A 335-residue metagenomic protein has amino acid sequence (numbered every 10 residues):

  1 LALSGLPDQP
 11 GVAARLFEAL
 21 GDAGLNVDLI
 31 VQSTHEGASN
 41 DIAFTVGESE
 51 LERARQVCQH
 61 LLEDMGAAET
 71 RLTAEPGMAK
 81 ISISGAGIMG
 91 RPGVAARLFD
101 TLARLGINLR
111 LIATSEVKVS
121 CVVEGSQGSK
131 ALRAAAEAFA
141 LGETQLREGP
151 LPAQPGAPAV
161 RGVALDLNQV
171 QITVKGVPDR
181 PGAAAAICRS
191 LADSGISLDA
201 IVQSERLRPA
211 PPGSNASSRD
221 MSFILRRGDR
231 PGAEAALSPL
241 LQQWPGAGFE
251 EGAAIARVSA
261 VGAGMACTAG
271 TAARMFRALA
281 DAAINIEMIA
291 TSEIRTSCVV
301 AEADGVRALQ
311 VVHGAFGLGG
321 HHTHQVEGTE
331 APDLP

Functional and structural regions predicted by a protein language model:
L1-P335: A conserved regulatory-domain signal marking ACT and ACT-like small-molecule sensing domains and adjacent regulatory
